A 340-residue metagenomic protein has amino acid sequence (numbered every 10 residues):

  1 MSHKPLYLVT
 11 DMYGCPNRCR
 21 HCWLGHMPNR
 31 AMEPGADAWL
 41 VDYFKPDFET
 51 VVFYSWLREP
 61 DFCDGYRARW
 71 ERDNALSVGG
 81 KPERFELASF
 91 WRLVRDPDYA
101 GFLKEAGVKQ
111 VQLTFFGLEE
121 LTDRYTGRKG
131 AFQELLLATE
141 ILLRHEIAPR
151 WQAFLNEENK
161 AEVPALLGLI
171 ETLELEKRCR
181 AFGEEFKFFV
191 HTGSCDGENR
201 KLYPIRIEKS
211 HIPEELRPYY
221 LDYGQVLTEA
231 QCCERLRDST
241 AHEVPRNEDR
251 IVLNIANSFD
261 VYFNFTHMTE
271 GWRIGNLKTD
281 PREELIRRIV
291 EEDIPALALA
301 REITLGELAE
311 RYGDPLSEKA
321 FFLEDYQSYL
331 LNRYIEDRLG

Functional and structural regions predicted by a protein language model:
M1-A38, D47: Canonical Radical SAM [4Fe-4S] cluster-binding loop centered on the CxxxCxxC motif and its immediate flanking residues
K4, D47-V51, K81-F85, G107-K109 (+2 more regions): Short, well-ordered coil/turn segments that N-cap beta-strands
M27-D42, R58-Q110, F115-L121, A131-Q133 (+2 more regions): Canonical radical SAM enzyme core domain
A31-M32, F116, R124, K129-Q133 (+4 more regions): Radical SAM enzyme [4Fe-4S]-AdoMet core and its adjacent flexible, acidic and glycine-rich loops/tails across
D42-R58: Short Fe-S-cluster ligation motifs
K45, G79, K104, E140-R144 (+1 more regions): Residue-level signal for alpha-helix termini/capping positions
D260-G340: Flexible mid-to-C-terminal extensions adjoining Fe-S/redox cofactors in radical SAM and related proteins
